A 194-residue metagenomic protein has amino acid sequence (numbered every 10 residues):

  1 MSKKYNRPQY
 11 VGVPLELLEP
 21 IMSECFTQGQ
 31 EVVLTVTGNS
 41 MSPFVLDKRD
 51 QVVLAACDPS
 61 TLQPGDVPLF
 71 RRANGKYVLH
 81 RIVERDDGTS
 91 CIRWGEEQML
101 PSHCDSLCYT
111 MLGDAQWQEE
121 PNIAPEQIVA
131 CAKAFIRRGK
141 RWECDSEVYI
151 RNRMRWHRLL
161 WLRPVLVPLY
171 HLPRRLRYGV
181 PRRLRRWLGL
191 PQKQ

Functional and structural regions predicted by a protein language model:
M1-Q194: Extended hydrophobic leader/signal-anchor segments used for secretion and membrane insertion
